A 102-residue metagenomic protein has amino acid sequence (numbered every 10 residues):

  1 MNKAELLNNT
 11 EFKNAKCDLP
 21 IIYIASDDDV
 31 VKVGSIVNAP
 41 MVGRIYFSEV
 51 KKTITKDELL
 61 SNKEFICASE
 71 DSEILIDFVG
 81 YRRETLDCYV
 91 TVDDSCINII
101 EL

Functional and structural regions predicted by a protein language model:
M1-E5: Short, intrinsically disordered N-terminal pre-domain segments
F12-L102: Detector for the mature cores of small, proteolytically processed and post-translationally modified peptide effectors
